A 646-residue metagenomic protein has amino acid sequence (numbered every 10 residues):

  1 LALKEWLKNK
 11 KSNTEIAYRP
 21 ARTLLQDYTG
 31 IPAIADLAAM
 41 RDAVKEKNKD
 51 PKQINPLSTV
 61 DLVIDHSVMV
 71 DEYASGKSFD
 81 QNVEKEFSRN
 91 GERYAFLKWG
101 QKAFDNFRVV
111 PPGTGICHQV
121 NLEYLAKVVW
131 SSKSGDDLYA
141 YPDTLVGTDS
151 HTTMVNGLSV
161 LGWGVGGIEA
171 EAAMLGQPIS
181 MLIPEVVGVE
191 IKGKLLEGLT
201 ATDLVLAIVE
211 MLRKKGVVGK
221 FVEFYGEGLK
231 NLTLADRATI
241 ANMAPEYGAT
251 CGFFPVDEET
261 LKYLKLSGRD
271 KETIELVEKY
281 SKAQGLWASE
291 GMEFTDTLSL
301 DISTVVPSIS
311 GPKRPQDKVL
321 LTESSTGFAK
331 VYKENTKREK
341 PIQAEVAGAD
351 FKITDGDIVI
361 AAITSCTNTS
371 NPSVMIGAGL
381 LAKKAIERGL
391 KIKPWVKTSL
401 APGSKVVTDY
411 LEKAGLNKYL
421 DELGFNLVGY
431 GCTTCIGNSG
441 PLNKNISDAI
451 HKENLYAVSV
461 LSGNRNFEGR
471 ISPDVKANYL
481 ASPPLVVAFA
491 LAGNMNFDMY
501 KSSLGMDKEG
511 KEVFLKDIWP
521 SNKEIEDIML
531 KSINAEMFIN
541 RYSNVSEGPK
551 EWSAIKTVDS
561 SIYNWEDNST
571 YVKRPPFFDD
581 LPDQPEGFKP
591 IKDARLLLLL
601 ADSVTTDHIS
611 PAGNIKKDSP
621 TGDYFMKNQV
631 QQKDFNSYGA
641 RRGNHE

Functional and structural regions predicted by a protein language model:
L1-R19, E551-W552, V558-D559, N564 (+1 more regions): Acidic/polar, glycine-rich intrinsically disordered N-terminal extensions of enzymes
A2-I191, D203-L206, P307-S310, A329-F425 (+6 more regions): Long, structured ligand/cofactor-binding scaffold of large enzymes
Y18-P20, P56-T59, Y139-P142, T148 (+19 more regions): Short, well-ordered loop/turn elements at secondary-structure boundaries
R19, L24, A35-A95, E223-K340 (+5 more regions): Terminal amphipathic helices with adjacent charged low-complexity linkers/tails
P111-G113, Q119, A126, S134-W287 (+4 more regions): Mobile "lid/hinge" segments at catalytic clefts and subdomain interfaces of large enzymes
S399, S459-L461, L599: Structural recognition of the beta-strand scaffold that forms the well-ordered cores of secreted hydrolase catalytic
K556-D634: Segments forming glycine/polar-rich beta-alpha architectures that bind adenosine-containing cofactors
